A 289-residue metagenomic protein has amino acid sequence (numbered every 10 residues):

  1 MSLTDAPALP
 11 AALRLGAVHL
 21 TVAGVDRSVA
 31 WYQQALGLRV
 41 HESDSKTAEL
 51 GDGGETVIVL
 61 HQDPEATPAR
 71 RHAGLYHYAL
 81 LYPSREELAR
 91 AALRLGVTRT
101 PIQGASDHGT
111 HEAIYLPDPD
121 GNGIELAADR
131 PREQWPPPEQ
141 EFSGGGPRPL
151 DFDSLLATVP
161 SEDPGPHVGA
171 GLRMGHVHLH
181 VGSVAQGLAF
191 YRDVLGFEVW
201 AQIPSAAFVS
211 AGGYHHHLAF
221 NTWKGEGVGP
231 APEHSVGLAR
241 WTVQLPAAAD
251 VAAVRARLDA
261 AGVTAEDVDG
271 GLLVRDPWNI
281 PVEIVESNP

Functional and structural regions predicted by a protein language model:
M1-D26, H77-L80, P131-A185, L238-W241 (+1 more regions): N-terminal beta-strand motif that seeds the catalytic metal site of vicinal oxygen chelate
S2-E65, H72-L80, L93: An N-terminus-focused feature that recognizes amino-terminal "leader" regions
A12-D26, A79-G123, V181-A185, W223 (+1 more regions): Vicinal oxygen chelate
Y32, Y191, W241: Terminal peptide-recognition signature
A35-H41, T100, D193-V199, D259 (+1 more regions): Conserved acetyl-CoA-binding loop of GNAT-fold acetyltransferases
R39-A73, G123-R130, E198-S235, R275-P277 (+1 more regions): Conserved short beta-strand elements that form part of the metal-binding/catalytic scaffold of enzyme active sites
K46-G109, A113-E141: Active-site-adjacent scaffolding segments
A170-Q202, S210: A mid-sequence, solvent-exposed acidic-amphipathic segment
